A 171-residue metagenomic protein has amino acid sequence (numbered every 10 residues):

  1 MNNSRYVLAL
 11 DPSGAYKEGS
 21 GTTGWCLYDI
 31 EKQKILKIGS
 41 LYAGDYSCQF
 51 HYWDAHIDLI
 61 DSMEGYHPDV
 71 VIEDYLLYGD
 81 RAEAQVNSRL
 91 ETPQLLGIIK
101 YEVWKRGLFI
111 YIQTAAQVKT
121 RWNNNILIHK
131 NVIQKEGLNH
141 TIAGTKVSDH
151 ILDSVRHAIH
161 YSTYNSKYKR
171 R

Functional and structural regions predicted by a protein language model:
M1-R171: Phosphate- and other anionic-substrate recognition elements at nucleic-acid/protein interfaces
